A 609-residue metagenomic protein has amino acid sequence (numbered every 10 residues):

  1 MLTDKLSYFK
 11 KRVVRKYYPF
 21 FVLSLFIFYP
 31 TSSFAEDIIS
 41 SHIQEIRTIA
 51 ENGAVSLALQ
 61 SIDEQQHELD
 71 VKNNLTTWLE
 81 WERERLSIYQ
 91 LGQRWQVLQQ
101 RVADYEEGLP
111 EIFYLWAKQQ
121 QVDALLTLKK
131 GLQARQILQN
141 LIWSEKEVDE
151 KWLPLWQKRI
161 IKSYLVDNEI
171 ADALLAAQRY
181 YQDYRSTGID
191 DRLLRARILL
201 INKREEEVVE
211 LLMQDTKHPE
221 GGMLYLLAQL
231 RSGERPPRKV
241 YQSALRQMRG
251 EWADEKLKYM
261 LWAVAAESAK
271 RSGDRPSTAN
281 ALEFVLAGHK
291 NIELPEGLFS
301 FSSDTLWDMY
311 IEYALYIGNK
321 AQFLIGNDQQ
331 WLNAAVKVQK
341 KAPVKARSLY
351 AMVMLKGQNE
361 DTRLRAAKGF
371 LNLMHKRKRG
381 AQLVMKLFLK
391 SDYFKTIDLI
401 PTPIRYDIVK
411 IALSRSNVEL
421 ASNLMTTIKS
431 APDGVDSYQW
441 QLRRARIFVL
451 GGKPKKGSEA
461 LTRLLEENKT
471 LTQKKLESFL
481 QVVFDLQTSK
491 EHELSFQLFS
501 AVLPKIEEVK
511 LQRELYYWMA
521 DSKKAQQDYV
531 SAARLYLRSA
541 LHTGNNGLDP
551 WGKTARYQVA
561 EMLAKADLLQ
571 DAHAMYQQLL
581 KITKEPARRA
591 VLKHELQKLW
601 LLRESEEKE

Functional and structural regions predicted by a protein language model:
K5, K11-P19, K584: N-terminal amphipathic/hydrophobic targeting modules at extreme N-termini, encompassing cleavable Sec/SRP-type signal
L6, F34-E609: Acidic, polar-rich low-complexity tracts and alpha-helical solenoid repeat scaffolds
K11, S24-L25: Extended rod-forming repeat segments used as scaffolds/tethers
F28-P30: N-terminal signal peptide c-region/cleavage motif recognized by signal peptidases
